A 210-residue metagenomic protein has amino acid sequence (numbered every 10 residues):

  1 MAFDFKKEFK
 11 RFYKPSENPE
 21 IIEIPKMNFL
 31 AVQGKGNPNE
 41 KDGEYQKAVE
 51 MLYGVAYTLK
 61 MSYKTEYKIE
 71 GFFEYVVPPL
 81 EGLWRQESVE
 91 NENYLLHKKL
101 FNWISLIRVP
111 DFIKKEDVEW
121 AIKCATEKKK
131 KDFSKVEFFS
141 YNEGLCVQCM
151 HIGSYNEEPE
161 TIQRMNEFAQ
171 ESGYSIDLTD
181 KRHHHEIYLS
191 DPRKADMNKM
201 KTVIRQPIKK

Functional and structural regions predicted by a protein language model:
M1-K210: A solvent-exposed interaction/effector surface
